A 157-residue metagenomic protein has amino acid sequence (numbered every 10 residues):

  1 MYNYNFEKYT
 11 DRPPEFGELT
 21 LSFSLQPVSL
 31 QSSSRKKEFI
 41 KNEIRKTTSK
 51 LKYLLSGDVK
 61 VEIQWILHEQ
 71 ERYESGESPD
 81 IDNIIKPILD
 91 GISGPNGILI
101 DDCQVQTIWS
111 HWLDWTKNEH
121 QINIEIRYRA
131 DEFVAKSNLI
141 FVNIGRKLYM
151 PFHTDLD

Functional and structural regions predicted by a protein language model:
M1-D157: Acidic, proline/glycine-enriched N-terminal capping motif
